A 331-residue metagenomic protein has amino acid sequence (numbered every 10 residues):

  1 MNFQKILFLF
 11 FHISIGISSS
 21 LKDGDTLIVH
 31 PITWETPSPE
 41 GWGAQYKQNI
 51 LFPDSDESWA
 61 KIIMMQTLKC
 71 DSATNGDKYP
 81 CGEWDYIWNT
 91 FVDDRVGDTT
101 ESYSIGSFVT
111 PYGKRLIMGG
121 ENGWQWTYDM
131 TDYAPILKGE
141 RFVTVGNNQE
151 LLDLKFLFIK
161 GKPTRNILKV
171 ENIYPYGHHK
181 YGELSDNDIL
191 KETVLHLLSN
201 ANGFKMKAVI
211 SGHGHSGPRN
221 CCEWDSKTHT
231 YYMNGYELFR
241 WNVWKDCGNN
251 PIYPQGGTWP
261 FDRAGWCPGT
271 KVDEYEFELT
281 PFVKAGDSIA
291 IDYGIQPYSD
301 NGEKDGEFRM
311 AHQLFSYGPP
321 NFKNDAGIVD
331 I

Functional and structural regions predicted by a protein language model:
M1-D23: Bacterial Sec-dependent N-terminal signal peptides
S19-K323: Extracellular/secretory-pathway and virion-surface proteins
V329-I331: Short, solvent-exposed loop/edge segments of extracellular or virion-exposed proteins
